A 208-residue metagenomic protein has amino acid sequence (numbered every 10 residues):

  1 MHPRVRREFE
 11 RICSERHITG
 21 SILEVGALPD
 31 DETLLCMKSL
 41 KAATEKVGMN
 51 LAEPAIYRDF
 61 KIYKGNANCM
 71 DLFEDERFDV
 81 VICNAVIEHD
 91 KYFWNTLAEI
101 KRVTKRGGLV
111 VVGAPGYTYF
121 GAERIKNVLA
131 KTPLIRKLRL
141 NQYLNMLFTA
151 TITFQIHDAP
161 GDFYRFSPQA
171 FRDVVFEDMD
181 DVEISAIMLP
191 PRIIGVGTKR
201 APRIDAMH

Functional and structural regions predicted by a protein language model:
M1-H17: Class I SAM-dependent methyltransferase Rossmann-like catalytic core, especially the SAM/SAH-binding loop
H2-R6, Y63, Y164: A conditional alpha-helix N-cap/helix-loop micro-motif detector
R6-E10, A67, P168: Short, well-ordered alpha-helical scaffold segments within catalytic/effector domains
C13-R16, S39-K41, P54-Y57, F171-D178 (+2 more regions): Alpha-helix C-terminal capping segments
G20-A130: Conserved SAM-binding loop
K91-K101, L109-H208: S-adenosyl-L-methionine-dependent methyltransferase catalytic module, highlighting the catalytic core
